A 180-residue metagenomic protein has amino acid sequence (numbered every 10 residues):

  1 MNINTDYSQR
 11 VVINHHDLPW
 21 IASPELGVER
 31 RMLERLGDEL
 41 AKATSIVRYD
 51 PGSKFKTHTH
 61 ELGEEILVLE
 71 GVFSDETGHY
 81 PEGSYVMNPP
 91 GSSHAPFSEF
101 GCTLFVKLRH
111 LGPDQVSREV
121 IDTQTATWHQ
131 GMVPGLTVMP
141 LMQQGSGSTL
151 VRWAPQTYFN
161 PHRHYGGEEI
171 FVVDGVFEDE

Functional and structural regions predicted by a protein language model:
M1-E39, G101-G145, T149: A short, N-terminal "cap"/entry segment at the start of jelly-roll beta-barrel domains of the cupin/DSBH fold
R30-M32, T44-R48, E65, Y85-M87 (+3 more regions): Conserved hydrophobic/aromatic beta-strand scaffold that supports enzyme active sites
S45-I46, K56-H60, T77-G78, P96-F97 (+2 more regions): Short histidine-centered beta-strand/loop micro-motifs that create catalytic or ligand/metal-coordination sites
D50-S53, H60-D75, T157, R163-E180: Glycine- and acidic-residue-biased ligand/ion/polar-headgroup-sensing regions
V72, V133, G145-G147, R152 (+2 more regions): A structural signal for the main folded, soluble domain(s) of proteins
S74-H94, F177-E180: Short acidic-glycine-tyrosine-enriched beta hairpin
